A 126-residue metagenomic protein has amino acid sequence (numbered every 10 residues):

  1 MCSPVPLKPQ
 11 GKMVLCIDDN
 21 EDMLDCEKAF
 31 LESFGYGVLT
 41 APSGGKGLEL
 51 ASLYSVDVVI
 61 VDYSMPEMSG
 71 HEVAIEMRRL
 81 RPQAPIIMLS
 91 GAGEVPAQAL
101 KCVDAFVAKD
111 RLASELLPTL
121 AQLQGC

Functional and structural regions predicted by a protein language model:
M1-M13, L112-C126: Non-catalytic signal-transmission and effector/linker regions of two-component phosphorelay proteins
G11-D22, E27-L31, V59: Conserved acidic segment of CheY-like receiver
T40-E49, G70: Helix N-cap/capping motif at the beta->alpha junctions
E49, H71-P82: Short amphipathic alpha-helix used as the core "switch/output" element in two-component signaling
D62: Active-site residues of response regulator receiver
M65: Receiver (REC) domain active-site loop signature in two-component systems and cognate sites in sensor histidine kinases
A108-D110: A Lys-centered signature of the CheY-like receiver
